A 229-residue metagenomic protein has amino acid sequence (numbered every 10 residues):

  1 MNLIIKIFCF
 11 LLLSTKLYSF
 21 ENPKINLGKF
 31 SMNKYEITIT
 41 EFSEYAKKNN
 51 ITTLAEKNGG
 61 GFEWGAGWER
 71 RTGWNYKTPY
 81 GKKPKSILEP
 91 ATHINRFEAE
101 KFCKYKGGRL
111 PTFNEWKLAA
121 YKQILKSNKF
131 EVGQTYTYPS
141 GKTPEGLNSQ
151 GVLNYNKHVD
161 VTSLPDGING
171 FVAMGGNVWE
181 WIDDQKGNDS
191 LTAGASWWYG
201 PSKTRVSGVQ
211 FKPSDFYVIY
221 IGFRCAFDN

Functional and structural regions predicted by a protein language model:
N2-Y80, R96-F97, K122-K126, Y220-N229: Short, compositionally biased
I25, T52, G61-A66, R70-Q210 (+1 more regions): Functional-site microenvironments in short loops/helix caps that host divalent-cation chemistry
D215-Y217: A generic structural micro-feature
